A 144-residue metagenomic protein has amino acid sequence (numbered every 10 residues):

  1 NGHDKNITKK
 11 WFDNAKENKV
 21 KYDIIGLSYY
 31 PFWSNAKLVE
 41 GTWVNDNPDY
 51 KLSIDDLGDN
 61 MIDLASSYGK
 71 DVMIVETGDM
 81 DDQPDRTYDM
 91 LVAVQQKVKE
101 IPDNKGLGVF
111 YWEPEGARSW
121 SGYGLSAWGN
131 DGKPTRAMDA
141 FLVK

Functional and structural regions predicted by a protein language model:
N1-H3: Active-site mouth of glycoside hydrolases
N6-R86, E100-D103: Glycoside hydrolase catalytic-domain groove-lining segments
V39, D56-D59, D63-G69, D82-K144: Aromatic-rich peripheral "rim/lid" segments of glycoside hydrolase catalytic domains that contact and position glycan
